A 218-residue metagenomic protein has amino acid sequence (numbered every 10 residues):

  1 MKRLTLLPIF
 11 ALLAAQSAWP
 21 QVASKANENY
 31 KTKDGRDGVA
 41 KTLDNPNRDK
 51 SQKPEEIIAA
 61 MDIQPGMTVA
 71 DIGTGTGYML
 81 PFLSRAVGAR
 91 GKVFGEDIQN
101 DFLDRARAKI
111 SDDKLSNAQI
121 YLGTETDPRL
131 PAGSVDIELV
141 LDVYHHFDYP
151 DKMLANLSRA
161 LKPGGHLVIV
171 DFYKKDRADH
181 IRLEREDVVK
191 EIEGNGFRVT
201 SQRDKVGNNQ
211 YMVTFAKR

Functional and structural regions predicted by a protein language model:
Q21-A70: Class I SAM-dependent transferase core
P65-G66, A89-R90, L161-L167: Short glycine-dipeptide loop
A70-P128: Class I SAM-dependent methyltransferase SAM/SAH-binding core
S84, D151-H166: A short glycine-rich, Lys/Arg-flanked "PGG" loop and its adjoining helix->strand segment in the class I
P128-E138: A short acidic, Gly/Pro-enriched loop at the edge of an enzyme's catalytic core that lines a small-molecule cofactor
D136-P150: A short SAM/SAH-binding and catalytic strip from SAM-dependent methyltransferases
H166-K190: Conserved class I S-adenosyl-L-methionine
V189, S201-R218: Core SAM-dependent methyltransferase catalytic element
